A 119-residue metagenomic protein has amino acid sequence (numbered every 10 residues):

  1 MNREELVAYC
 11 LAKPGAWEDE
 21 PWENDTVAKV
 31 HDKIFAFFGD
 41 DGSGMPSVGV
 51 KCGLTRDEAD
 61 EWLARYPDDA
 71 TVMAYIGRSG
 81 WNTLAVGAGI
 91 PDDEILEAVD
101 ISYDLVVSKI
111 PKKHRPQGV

Functional and structural regions predicted by a protein language model:
M1-V119: Charge-dense, helix-prone N-terminal extensions
